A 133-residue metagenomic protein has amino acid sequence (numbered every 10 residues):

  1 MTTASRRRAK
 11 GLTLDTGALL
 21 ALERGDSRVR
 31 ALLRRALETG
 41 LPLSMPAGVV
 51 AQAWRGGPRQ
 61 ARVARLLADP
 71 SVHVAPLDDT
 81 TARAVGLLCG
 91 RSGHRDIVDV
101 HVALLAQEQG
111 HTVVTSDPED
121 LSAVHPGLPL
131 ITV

Functional and structural regions predicted by a protein language model:
M1-M45, W54-L66: Short, well-structured N-terminal submotif of metal-dependent ribonuclease cores
A18-L19, V49, T81, H101-V102 (+1 more regions): Alpha-helix capping/helix-boundary segments
A53, D96-T112: Acidic, metal-associated active-site segment
P58, T115-D120: Short, polar loop motifs at secondary-structure junctions
S71-S92: Acidic catalytic patch
V72, P126-V133: Active-site regions of enzymes building and remodeling cell-envelope glycoconjugates
E119-G127: Short loop/helix-cap segments at secondary-structure boundaries that form the rim of catalytic
